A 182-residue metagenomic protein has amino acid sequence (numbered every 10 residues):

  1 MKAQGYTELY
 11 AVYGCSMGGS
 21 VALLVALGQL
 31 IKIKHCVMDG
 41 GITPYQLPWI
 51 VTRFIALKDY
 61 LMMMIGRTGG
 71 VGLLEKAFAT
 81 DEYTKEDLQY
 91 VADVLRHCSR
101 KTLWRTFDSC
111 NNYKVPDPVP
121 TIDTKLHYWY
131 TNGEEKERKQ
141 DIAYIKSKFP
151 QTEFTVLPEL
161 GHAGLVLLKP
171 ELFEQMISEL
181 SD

Functional and structural regions predicted by a protein language model:
M1-Y10: Conserved acidic catalytic loop of the alpha/beta-hydrolase fold
G14-G18, A22: Gly/Ala-rich beta-loop-alpha elbow adjacent to hydrolase catalytic centers
L27-G28, I33-M63: Flexible "cap/lid" loop of the alpha/beta hydrolase fold
L47, R67-P120: Conserved alpha/beta-hydrolase catalytic His-Asp/Glu region
I122, Y128-Y130: Short beta-strand/loop motif that positions the catalytic acidic residue of the alpha/beta-hydrolase fold
T124, R138-K146: Short alpha-helix in the alpha/beta-hydrolase fold that links the catalytic acid
N132-E137: Acidic catalytic loop of the alpha/beta-hydrolase fold
L157-E171: Catalytic histidine-centered segment of alpha/beta-hydrolase-like enzymes
